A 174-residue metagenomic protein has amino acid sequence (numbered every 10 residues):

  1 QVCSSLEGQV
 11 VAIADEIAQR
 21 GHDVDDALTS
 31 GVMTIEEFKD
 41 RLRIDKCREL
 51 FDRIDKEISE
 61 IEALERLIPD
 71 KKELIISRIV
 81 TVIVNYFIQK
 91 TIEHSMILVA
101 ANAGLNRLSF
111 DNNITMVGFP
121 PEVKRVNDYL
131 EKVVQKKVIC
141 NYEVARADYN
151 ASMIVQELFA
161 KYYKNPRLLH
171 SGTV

Functional and structural regions predicted by a protein language model:
Q1-V174: Histidine-centered, transition-metal-coordinating active-site segments
